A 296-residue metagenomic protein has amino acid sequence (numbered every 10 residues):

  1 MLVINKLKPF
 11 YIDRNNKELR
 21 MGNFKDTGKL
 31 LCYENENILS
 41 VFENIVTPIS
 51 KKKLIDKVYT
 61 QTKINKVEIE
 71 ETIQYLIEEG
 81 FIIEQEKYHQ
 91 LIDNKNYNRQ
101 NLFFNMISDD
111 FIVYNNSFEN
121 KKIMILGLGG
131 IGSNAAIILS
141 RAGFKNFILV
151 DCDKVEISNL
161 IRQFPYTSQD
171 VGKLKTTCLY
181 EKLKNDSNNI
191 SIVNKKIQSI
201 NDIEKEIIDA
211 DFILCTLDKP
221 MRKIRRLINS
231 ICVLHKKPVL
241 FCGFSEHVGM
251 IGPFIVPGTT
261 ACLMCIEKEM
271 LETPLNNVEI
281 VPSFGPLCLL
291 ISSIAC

Functional and structural regions predicted by a protein language model:
M1-A295: Adenine nucleotide-associated cytosolic modules
